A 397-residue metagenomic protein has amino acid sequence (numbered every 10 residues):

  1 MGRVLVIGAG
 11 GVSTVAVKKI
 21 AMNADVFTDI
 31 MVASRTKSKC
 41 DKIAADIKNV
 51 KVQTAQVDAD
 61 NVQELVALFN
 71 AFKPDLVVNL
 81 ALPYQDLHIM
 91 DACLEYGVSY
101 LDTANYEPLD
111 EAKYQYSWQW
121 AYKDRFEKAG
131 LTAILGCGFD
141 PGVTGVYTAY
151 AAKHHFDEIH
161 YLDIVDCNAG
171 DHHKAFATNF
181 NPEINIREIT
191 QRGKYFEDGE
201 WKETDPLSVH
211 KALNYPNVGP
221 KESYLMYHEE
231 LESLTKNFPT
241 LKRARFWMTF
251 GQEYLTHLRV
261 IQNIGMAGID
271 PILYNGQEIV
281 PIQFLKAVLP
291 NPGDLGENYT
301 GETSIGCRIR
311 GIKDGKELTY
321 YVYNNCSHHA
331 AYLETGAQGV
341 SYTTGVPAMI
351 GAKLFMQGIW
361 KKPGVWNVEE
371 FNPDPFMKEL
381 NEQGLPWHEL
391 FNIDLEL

Functional and structural regions predicted by a protein language model:
V4-G11: Conserved N-terminal Rossmann-fold NAD(P)-binding element of oxidoreductases
T36-S38: Helix N-cap at the beta1-alpha1 junction of Rossmann-like dinucleotide-binding domains, i.e., the first residues
I47-N61: Rossmann-fold cofactor-recognition segment
A59-F72, Q85: Conserved Rossmann-fold cofactor-binding substructure of NAD(P)-dependent oxidoreductases
F69, D75-N79, Y100-L101: N-terminal Rossmann-like NAD(P) cofactor-binding module of classical short-chain dehydrogenase/reductase
L82-P83, A92-Y114: ADP-ribose/adenylate-binding Rossmann-like module
A104-L131: Rossmann-fold NAD(P)-binding glycine/threonine-rich loop
K153-L397: C-terminal catalytic/substrate-binding lobe primarily of soluble NAD(P)-dependent oxidoreductases
